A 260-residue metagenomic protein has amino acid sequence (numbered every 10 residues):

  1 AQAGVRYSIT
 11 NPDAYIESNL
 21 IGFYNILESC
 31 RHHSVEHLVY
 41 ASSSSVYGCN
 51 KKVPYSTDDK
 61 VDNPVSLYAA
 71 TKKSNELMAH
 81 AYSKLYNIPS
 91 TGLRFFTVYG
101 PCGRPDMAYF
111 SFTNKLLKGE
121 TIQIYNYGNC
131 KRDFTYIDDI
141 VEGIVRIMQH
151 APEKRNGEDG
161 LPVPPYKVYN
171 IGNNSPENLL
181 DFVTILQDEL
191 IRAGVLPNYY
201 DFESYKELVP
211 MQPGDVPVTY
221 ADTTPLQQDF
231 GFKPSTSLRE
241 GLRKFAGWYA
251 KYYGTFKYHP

Functional and structural regions predicted by a protein language model:
A1-V98, I144, E177, T184-I185 (+6 more regions): N-terminal Rossmann-like NAD(P)+-binding domain of SDR-like oxidoreductases, especially those catalyzing
R6, D59, T113-N114, G160-L161: Short secondary-structure boundary/capping segments
N11, R104-A108, F182, D222: Residues at alpha-helix caps and immediate loop-helix transition turns in enzyme cores, especially N- and C-cap
E36-V39, V46-K52, N87, G103 (+2 more regions): Proline-centered turn/helix-capping motifs that create local helix->coil transitions or kinks
V53-P54, P105-T113: A glycine/serine/threonine-rich, flexible loop-to-helix segment that serves as the NAD(P) cofactor-binding "lid"
P64-T71, F95, P101, P105-Y109 (+1 more regions): The catalytic Tyr-centered alpha-helix of NAD(P)H-dependent dehydrogenases
L116-P260: C-terminal substrate-binding subdomain of Rossmann-fold SDR/epimerase-dehydratase oxidoreductases
